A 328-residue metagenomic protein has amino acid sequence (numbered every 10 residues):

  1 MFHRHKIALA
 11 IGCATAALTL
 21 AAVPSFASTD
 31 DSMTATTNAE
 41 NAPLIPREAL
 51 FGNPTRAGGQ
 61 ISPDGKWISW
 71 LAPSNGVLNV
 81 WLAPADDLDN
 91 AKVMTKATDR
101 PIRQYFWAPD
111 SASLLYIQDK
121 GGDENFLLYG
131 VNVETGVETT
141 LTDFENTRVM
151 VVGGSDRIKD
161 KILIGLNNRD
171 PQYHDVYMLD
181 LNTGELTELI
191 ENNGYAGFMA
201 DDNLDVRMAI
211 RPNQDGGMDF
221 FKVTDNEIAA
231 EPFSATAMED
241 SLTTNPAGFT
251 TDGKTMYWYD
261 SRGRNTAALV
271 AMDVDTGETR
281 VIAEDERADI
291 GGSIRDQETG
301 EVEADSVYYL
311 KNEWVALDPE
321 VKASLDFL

Functional and structural regions predicted by a protein language model:
F2-A27: Gram-negative bacterial Sec-dependent N-terminal signal peptides
V23, S28-M33, E40-N41: Cleaved targeting-peptide boundary
A35-R56, L88-A91, L325-F327: A short helix->beta-strand "capping" segment at the edge of beta-propeller domains
G52-A57, N75-V80, A97-R103, P109-L328: Peripheral, non-catalytic segments that deliver or gate enzyme domains
Q60-S69: Hydrophobic alpha-helical membrane-insertion signals
W70-K96: Beta-propeller domains
